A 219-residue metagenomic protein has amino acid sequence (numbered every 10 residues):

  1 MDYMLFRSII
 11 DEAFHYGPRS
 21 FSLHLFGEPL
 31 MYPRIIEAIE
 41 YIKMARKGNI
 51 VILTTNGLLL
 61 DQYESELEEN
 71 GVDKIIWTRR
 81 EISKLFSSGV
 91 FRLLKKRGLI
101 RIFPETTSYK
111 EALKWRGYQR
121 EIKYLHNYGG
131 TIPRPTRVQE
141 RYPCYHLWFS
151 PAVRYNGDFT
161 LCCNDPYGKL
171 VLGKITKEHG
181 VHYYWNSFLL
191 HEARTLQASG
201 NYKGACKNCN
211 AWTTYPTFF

Functional and structural regions predicted by a protein language model:
M1-T131, Y142: Conserved glycine-rich "GG(E/T)P / GGGxP" loop and the immediately following alpha-helix in the radical SAM core
K96-R134, N164-T214: C-terminal accessory region of radical SAM enzymes
T136-Q139: Short, surface-exposed loop/helix-turn segments at secondary-structure junctions that function as lids/hinges flanking
Y145-L147: Short, small/polar residue-rich loop motifs at catalytic or cofactor-binding pockets
S150: Short hydrophobic/aromatic beta-strand element in the GNAT-like acyltransferase core that lines or flanks the acyl-donor
V153-R154: Short, acidic, Ser/Thr-enriched surface-loop or helix-capping motifs
P216-F219: Short Cys/His-rich "knuckle" micro-motifs
